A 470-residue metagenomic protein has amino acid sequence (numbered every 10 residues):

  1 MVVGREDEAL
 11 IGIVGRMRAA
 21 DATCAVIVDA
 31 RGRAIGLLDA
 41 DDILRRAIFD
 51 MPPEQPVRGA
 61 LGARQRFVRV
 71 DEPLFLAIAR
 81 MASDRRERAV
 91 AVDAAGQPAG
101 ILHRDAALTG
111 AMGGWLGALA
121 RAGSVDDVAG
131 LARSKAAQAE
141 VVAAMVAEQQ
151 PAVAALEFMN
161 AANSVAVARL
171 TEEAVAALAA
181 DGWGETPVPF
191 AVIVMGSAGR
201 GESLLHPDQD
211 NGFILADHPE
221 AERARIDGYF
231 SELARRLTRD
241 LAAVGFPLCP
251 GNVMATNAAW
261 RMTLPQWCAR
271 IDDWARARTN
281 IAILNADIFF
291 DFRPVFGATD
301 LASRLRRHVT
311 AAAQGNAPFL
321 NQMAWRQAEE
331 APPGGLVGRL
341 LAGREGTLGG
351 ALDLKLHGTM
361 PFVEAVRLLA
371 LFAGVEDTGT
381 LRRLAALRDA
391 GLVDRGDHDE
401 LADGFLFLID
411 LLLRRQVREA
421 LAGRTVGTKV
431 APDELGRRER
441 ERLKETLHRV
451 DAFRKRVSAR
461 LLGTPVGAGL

Functional and structural regions predicted by a protein language model:
M1, P53-Q65, D208: Bateman (tandem CBS) regulatory domains
M1, V14-G15, C24, L44-Q55 (+1 more regions): Catalytic cores of nucleotide-enabled group-transfer and carboxylate-activating enzymes in metabolic and assembly-line
V3-D21, V28-D29, F67-E87, A91-A94: The conserved cystathionine-beta-synthase
R5, R16-R18, F49, R58-G59 (+6 more regions): Replace "in large, NTP-powered and nucleic-acid-processing enzymes" with "in large, NTP-powered factors and other
V14, I78-R86, A99-G100, L108 (+2 more regions): Short, well-ordered alpha-helical packing segments
A22, A34-F49, Q97-W115: Short beta->alpha transition motifs characteristic of CBS
D42-I43, G59, P73, A106-A107 (+1 more regions): Histidine- and aromatic-rich ligand-binding microenvironments
L116-L470: A nucleotide- and high-energy phosphate-metabolite-utilizing enzyme signature
